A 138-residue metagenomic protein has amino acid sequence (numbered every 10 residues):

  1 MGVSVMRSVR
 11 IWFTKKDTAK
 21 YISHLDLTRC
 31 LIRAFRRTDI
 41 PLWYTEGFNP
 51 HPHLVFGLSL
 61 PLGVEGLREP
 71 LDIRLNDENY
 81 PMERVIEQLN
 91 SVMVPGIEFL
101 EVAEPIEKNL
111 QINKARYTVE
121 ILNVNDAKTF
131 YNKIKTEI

Functional and structural regions predicted by a protein language model:
M1-V3, K128: Polar low-complexity intrinsically disordered regions
G2, D17, I22-P70: Glycine/small-residue-rich interface belts in oligomeric ring/scaffold proteins and their assembly partners
V5-F13, A19: Hydrophobic, proline/glycine-rich low-complexity stretches
R7-R10, R29, R33-R37, R68 (+3 more regions): Arginine residue identity/basic-tract feature
L42, H53-I138: Structured-RNA-binding interfaces characteristic of tRNA pseudouridine synthases
